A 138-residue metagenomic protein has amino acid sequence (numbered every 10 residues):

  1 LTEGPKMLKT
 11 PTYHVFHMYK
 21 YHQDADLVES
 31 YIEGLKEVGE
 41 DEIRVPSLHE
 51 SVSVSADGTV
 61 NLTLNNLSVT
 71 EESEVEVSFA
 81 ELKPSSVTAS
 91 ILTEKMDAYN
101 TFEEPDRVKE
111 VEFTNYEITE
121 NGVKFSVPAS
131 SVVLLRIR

Functional and structural regions predicted by a protein language model:
L1, E74-E76, Y99-E103: Short conserved micro-motifs at the rims of enzyme active sites and ligand-binding pockets
L1-E50: Aromatic/acidic polysaccharide-binding cleft in carbohydrate-active enzymes
F16, L62, S130: Conserved, mostly hydrophobic/aromatic
K20-L27, L35, G39, A56 (+2 more regions): Alpha-helix capping/termination and helix-coil
E29-L35, A56-G58, E71, T114-V123: Ser/Thr- and Asn-enriched, surface-exposed coil loops between beta-strands
R44-K83, A89, V133-L134: Carbohydrate-binding surface patches
L82-V123, V127: Acidic, Ser/Thr/Pro-rich beta/coil linker or hinge segments at domain junctions
S126-I137: Short Pro-Gly-centered flexible turn/kink motifs
